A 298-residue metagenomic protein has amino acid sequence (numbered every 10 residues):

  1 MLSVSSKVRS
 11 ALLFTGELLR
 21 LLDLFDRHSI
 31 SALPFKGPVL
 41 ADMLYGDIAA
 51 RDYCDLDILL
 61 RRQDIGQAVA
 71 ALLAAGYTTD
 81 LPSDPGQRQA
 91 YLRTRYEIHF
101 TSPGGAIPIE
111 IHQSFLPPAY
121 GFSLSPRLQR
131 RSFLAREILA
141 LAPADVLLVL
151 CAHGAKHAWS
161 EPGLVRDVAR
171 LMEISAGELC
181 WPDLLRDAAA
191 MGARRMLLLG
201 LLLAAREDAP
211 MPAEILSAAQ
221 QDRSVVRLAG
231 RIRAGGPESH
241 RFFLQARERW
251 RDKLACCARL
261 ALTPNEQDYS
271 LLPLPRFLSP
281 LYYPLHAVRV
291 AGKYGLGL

Functional and structural regions predicted by a protein language model:
M1-C54, L60-L298: Conserved NTP-donor binding/palm subdomain of two-metal-ion nucleotidyltransferases/polymerases, i.e., the charged
